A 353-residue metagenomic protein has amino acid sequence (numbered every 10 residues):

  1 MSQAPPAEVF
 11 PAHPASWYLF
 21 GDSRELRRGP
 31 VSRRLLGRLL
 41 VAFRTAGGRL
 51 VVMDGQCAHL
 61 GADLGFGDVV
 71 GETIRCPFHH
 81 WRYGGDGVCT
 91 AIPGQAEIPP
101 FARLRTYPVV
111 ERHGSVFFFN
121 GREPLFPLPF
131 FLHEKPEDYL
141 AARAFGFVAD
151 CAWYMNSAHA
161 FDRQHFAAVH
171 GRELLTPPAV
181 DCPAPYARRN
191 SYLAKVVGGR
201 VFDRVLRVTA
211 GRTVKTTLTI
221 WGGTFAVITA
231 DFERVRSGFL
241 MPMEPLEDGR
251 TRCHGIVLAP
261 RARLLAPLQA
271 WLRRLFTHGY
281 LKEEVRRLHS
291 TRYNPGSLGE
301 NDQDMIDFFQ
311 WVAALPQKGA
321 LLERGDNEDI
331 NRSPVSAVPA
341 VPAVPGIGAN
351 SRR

Functional and structural regions predicted by a protein language model:
S2-A12, L19-E134, P345-R353: Rieske [2Fe-2S] iron-sulfur-binding domain
H13-P14, G171: Non-catalytic accessory segments flanking enzyme active sites
R49, P124-R353: C-terminal catalytic domain of Rieske-type non-heme iron oxygenases
